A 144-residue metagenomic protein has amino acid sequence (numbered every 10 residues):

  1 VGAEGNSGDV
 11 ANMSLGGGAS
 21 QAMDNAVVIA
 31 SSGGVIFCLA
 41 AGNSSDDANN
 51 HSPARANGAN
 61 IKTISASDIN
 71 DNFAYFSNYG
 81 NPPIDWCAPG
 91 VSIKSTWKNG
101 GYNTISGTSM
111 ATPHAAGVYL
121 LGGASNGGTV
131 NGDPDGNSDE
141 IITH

Functional and structural regions predicted by a protein language model:
A3-L15, S20-A26, G33-V35, N60-T63 (+2 more regions): C-terminal subdomain of the subtilisin-like protease fold in secreted/lumenal serine endopeptidases
S14, S44, S109: Catalytic nucleophile serine of serine hydrolases, specifically the conserved "nucleophile elbow" pentapeptide
L15, A41, A66: A cross-domain feature marking catalytic cores of carbohydrate-active enzymes and several ubiquitous metabolic/repair
G18-S20, S44-A48: Active-site environment of divalent metal-dependent phosphoester hydrolases
D24-V28, N50-A54: Short amphipathic alpha-helical segments and helix-helix/interface helices
V35, H51-A124, E140-T143: Extracellular S/T/G-rich loop segment that most often corresponds to the catalytic His/Ser-adjacent loop
